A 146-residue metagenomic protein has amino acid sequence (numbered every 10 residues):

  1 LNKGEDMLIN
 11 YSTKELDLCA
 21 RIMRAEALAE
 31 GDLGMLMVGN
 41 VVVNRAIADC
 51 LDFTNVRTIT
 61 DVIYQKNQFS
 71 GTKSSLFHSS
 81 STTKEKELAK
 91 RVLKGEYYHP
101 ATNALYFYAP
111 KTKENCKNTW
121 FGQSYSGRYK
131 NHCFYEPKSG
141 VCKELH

Functional and structural regions predicted by a protein language model:
L1-D6: Short, Lys/Arg-enriched N-terminal segments with co-localized hydrophobic residues within the first ~10-30 amino acids
L8-H146: Bacterial extracytoplasmic/cell-wall-associated proteins, especially those involved in peptidoglycan
